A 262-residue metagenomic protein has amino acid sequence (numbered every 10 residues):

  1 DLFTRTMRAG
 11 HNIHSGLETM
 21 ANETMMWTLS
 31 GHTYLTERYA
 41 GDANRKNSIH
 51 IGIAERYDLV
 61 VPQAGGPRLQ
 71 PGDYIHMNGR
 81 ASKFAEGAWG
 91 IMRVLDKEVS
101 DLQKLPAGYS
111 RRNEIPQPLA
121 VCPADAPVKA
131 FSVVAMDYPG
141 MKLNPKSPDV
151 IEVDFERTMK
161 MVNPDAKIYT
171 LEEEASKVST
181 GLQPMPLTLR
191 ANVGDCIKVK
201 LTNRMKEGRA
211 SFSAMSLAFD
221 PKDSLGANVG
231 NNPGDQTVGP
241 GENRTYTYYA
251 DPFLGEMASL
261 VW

Functional and structural regions predicted by a protein language model:
D1-W262: Copper-binding active sites and cupredoxin-like electron-transfer domains, recognizing His/Cys-rich ligand loops
